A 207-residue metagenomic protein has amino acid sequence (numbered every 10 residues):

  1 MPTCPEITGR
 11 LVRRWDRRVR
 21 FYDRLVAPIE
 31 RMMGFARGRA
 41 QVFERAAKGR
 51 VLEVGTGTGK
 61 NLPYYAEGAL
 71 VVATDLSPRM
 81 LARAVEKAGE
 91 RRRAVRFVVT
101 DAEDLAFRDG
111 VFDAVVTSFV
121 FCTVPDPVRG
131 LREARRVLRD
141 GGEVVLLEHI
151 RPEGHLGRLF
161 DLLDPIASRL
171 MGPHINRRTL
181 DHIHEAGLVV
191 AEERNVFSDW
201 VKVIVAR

Functional and structural regions predicted by a protein language model:
P2-A47, K60-N61, R83, F160-I166 (+1 more regions): Conserved class I S-adenosyl-L-methionine
G9, V26-I29, V145-V201: C-terminal alpha-helical "lid/dimerization" subdomain adjacent to the S-adenosyl-L-methionine
R50-D104: Class I SAM-dependent methyltransferase SAM/SAH-binding core
T100-V115: A short acidic, Gly/Pro-enriched loop at the edge of an enzyme's catalytic core that lines a small-molecule cofactor
A114-D126: A short SAM/SAH-binding and catalytic strip from SAM-dependent methyltransferases
V128-D140: A short glycine-rich, Lys/Arg-flanked "PGG" loop and its adjoining helix->strand segment in the class I
I204-R207: C-terminal lobe and adjacent flexible extensions of AdoMet/dcAdoMet transferase-like proteins
